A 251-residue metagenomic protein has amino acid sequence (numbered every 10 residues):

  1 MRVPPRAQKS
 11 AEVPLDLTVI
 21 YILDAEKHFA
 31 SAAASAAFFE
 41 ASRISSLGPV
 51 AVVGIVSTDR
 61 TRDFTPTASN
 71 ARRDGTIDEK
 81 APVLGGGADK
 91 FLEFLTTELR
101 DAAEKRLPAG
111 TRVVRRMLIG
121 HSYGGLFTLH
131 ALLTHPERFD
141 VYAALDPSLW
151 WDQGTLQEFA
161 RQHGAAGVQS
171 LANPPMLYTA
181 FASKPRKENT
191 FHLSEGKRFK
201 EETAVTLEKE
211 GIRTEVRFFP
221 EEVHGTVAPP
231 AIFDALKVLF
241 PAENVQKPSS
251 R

Functional and structural regions predicted by a protein language model:
M1-R251: Non-catalytic cap/lid and distal C-terminal segments of serine-dependent acyl enzymes
